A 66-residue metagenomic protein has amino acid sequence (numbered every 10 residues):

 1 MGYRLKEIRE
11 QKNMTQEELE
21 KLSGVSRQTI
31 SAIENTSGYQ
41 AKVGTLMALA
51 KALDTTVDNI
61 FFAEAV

Functional and structural regions predicted by a protein language model:
M1-Q11: A short, Lys/Arg-rich alpha-helix, primarily the initiator
Y3, R27, K42-L46: Short alpha-helical elements of helix-turn-helix
K6, E17, M47: Residues within the helices of the helix-turn-helix
R9, E20, A50: The alpha-helix within a helix-turn-helix
E10, G24, N35, A65: Residue-level detection of the helix-turn-helix DNA-binding "recognition helix"
M14-A32: Short alpha-helical DNA-recognition segment
S37-K51: Short, basic-rich loop-to-helix N-cap that marks the start of a DNA-contacting helix
D54-V66: Short C-terminal boundary/hinge segments that cap the last helix of small helical domains
